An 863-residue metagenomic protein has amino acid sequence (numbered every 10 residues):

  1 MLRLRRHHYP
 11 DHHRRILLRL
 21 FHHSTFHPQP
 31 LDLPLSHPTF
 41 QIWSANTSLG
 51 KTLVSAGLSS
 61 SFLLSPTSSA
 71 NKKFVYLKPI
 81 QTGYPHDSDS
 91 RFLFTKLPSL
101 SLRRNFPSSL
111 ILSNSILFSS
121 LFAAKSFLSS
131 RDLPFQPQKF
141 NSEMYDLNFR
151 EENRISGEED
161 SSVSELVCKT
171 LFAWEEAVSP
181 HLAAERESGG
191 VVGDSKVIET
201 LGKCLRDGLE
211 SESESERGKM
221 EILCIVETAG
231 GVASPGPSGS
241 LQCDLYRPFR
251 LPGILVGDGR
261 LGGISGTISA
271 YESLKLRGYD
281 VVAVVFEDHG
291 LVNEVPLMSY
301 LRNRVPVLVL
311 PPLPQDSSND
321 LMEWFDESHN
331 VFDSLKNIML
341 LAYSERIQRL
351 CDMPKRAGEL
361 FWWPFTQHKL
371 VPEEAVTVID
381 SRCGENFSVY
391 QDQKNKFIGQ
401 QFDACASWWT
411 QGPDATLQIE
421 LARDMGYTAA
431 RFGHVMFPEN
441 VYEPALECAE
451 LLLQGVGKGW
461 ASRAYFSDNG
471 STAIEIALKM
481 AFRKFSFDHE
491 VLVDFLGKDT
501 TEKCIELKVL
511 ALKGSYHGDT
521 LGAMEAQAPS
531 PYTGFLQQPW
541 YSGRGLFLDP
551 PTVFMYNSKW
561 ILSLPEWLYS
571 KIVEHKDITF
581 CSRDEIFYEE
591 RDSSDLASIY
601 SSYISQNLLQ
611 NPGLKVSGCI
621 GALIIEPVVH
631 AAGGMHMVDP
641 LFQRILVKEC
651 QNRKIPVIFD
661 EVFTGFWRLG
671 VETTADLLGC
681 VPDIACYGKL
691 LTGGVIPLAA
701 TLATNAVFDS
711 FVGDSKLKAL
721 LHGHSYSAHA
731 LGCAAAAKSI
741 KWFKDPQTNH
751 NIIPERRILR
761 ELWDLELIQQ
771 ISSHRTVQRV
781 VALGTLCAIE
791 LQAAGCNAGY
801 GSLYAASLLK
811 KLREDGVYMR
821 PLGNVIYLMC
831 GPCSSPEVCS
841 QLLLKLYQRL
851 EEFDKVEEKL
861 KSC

Functional and structural regions predicted by a protein language model:
L2-L4, L17-P30, Y271-C351: C-terminal lobe/tail of nucleotide-utilizing enzymes
L2-Y9, H13-L49, L63-P66: Extreme N-terminal, non-catalytic leader segments that precede Walker-type/kinase nucleotide-binding cores
L33-Q41, A45, L53-V191, S195 (+1 more regions): N-terminal phosphate/diphosphate-binding loop that engages ATP/GTP or pyrophosphate donors across diverse enzyme folds
A56, S60-L64, T95, S269-E272 (+4 more regions): Short, well-ordered alpha-helices that flank and scaffold nucleotide-derived cofactor binding pockets
L63, S68, R247, K275 (+3 more regions): Anion (oxyanion) recognition and catalysis
D89-S99, N293-V305, A523-F535: Short, aromatic/basic amphipathic alpha-helical patches
S213-V309: Conserved catalytic-core segment of NTP-binding enzymes
E345-C863: Conserved N-terminal phosphate-binding loop of PLP-dependent enzymes in the Aspartate aminotransferase
